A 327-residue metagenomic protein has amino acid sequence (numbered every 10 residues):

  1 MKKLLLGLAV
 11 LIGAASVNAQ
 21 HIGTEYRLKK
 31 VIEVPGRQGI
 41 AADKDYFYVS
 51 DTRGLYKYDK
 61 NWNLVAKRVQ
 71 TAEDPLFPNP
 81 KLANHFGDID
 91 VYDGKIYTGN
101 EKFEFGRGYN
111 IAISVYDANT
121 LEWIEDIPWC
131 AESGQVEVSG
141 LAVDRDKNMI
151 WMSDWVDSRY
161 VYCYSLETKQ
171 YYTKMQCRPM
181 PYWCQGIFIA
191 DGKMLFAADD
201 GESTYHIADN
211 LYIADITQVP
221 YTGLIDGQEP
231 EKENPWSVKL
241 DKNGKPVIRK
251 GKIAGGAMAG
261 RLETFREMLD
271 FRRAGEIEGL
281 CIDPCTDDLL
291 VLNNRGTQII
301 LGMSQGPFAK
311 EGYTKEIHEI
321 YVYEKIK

Functional and structural regions predicted by a protein language model:
E25-K29, R68-N84, W123-V136, M175-M180 (+1 more regions): Surface-exposed loop and turn segments in beta-propeller and other repeat-based domains that flank or scaffold
L28-R53, H85: Beta-strand-rich domains and repeat architectures in extracellular enzymes and scaffolds, especially beta-propellers
V34-A41, P78-D88, S133-V143, M180-F188 (+1 more regions): Repeated scaffold domains used in trafficking and secretory/extracellular systems, primarily beta-propellers
A42-K44, V91-D93, V143-K147, I189-D191 (+1 more regions): Residue-level detector of Asp-centered blade-edge/turn motifs that repeat once per structural unit in beta-propeller
Y46-V49, I96-Y97, M149-S153, M194-F196 (+1 more regions): Conserved beta-propeller blade signature
T52, E101-F103, S153-D157, D199-E202 (+1 more regions): Short loop/turn segments immediately following the C-termini of beta-strands
L55-D59, F105-S114, S158-C163, S203-G223 (+1 more regions): Structural motif
L64-F103: Blade-loop segments of beta-propeller domains
